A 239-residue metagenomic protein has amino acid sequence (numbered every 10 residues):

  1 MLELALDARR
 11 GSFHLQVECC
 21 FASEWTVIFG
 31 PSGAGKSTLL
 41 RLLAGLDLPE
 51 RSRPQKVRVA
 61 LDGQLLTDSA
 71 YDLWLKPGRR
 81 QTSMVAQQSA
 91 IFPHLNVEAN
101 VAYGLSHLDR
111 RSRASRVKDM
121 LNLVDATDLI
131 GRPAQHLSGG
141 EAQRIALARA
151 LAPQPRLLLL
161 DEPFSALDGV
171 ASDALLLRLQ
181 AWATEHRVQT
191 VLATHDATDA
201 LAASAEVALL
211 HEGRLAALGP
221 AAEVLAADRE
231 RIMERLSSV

Functional and structural regions predicted by a protein language model:
Q64-L65, S112-L129, Q180-A181: Conserved ABC ATPase "signature" region
L65-M84, H107, D228: ABC ATPase NBD coupling module
P133-L137, E141: Conserved ABC ATPase signature
A152-R156: A short, proline-enriched helix->beta-strand linker immediately N-terminal to the Walker B motif in ABC-type P-loop
L158-E162: Catalytic Walker B motif of ABC-type/P-loop ATPase nucleotide-binding domains
L218-G219: ABC ATPase "signature
